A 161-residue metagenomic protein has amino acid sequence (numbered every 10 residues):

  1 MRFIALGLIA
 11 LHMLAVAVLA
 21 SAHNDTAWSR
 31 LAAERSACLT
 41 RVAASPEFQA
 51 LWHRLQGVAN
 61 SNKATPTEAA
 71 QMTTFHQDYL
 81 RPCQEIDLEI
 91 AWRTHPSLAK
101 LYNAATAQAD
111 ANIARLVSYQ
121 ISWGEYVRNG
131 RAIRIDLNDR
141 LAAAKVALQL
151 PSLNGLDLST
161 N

Functional and structural regions predicted by a protein language model:
M1-I4: Positively charged n-region of N-terminal signal peptides that target proteins for export
G7-A15: Bacterial N-terminal signal peptides
A17-L19: N-terminal non-cleavable signal-anchor helices
S21-N161: Acidic, Ser/Pro/Thr-rich low-complexity regulatory regions and the short amphipathic helical interaction modules they
